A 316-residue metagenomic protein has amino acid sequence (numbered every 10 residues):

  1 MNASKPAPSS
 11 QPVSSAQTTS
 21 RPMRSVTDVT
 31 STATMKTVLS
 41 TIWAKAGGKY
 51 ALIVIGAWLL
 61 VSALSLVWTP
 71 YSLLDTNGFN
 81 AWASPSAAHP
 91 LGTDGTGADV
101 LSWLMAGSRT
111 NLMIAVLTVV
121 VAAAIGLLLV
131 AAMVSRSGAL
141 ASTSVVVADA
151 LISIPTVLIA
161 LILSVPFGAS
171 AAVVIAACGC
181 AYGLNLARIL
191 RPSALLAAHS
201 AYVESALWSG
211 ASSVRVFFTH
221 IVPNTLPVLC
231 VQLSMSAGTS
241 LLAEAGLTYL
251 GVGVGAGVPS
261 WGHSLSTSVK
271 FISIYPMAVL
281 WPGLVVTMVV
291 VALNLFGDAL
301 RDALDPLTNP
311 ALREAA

Functional and structural regions predicted by a protein language model:
N2-A3, S25-L74, V147, T225: N-terminal signal-anchor/first transmembrane alpha helix
M35-A46, Y71-V119, H263-G283: Periplasmic/extracellular loop-to-transmembrane helix junction in inner-membrane transport proteins
S65-W68, I114-D149, L161: Transmembrane-helix boundary motif in ABC transporter permease subunits
P90, D94, S135-A197, E204: Generic hydrophobic transmembrane alpha-helix motif, especially the helices
V119, L127, A131, G168-T219 (+1 more regions): Membrane-cytosol interface at the C-terminal ends of specific transmembrane alpha-helices in multi-pass membrane
I152, L163-F167, S193-A194, L242-V285 (+1 more regions): Glycine-rich helix-loop "coupling/hinge" segments at transmembrane-helix boundaries in multipass transporters
A181, P227, S234-M235, P276-A316: C-terminal transmembrane helix and the adjacent membrane-cytosol boundary/short C-terminal tail of inner/organellar
